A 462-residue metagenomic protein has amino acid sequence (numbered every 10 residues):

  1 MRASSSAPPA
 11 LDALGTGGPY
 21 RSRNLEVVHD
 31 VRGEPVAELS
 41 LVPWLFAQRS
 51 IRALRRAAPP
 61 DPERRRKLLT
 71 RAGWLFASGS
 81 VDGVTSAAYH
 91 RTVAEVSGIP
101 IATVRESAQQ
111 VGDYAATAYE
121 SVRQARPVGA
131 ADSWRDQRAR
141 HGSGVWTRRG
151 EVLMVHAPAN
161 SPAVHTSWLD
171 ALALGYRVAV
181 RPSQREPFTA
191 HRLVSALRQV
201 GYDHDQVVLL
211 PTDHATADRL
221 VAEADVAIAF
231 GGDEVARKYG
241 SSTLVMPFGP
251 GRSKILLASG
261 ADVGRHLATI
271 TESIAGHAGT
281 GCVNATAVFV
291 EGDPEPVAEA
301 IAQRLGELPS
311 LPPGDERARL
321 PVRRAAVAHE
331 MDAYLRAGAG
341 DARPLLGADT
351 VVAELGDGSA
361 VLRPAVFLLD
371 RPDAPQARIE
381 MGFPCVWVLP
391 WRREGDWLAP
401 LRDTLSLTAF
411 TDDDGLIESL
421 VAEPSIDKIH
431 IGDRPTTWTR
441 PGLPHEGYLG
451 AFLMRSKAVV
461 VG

Functional and structural regions predicted by a protein language model:
M1-G144: N-terminal Rossmann-like NAD(P)+-binding subdomain of aldehyde/semialdehyde dehydrogenases
H29-W44, P59-G79, A268, G276 (+4 more regions): Conserved C-terminal structural/oligomerization subdomain of aldehyde/semialdehyde dehydrogenase
V31-P35, L220-A222, G249-G251, G281-N284 (+3 more regions): Short glycine-enriched loop/turn motifs at secondary-structure junctions
A58, L69-S80, S97, A115 (+9 more regions): Structural signal for hydrophobic packing residues in well-ordered secondary-structure cores of soluble enzyme domains
P127-E272, F289, E446, G450: Rossmann-like NAD(P) dinucleotide-binding subdomain of oxidoreductase/dehydrogenase enzymes
Q199, A236-L369: ALDH superfamily catalytic-core signature
V208-P211, F248-G249, L311-V322, T411-D412 (+1 more regions): A generic structural motif
E223-A224, S242-T243, A285, T404-L405 (+1 more regions): Short, well-ordered alpha-helix to beta-strand connector turns
